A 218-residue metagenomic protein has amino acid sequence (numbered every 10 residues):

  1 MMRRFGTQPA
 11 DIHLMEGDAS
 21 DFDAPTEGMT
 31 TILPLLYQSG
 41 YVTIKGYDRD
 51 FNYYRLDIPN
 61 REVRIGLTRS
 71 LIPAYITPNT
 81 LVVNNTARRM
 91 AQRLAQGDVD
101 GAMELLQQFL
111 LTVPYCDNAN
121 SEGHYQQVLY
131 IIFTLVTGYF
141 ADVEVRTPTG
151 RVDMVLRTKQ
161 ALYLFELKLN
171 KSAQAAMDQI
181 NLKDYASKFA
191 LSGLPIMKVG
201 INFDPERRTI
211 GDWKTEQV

Functional and structural regions predicted by a protein language model:
M1-A173, L182, R208-V218: Extended alpha-helical interface modules used as scaffolds for assembling large macromolecular complexes
S39-V42, A176, A186, G200: Small-side-chain structural scaffolding
A173-L194: Basic, amphipathic alpha-helical patches used to engage nucleic acids or provide basic targeting signals, exemplified
K188, S192-V218: Domain-level recognition of nuclease-like catalytic cores that cleave nucleotide substrates
